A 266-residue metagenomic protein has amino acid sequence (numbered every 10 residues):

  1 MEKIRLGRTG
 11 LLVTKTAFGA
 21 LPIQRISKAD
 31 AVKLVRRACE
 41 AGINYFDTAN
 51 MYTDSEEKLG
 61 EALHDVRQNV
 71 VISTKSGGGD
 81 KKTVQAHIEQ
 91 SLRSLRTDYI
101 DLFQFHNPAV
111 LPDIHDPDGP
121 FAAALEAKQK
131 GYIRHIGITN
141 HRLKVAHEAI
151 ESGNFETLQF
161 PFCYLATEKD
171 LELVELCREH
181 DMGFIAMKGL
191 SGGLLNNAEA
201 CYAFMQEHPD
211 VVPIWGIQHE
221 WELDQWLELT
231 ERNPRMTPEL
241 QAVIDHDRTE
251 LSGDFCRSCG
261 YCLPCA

Functional and structural regions predicted by a protein language model:
M1-V70: N-terminal binding-site loop/beta-alpha segment at the start of enzyme catalytic domains that lines or forms
L6, F18, F46, L59 (+9 more regions): Conserved, mostly hydrophobic/aromatic
V13, F46, V70, T97-I100 (+3 more regions): Local beta-strand N-terminus motif with an aromatic residue
I26-A29, R36, E40, G79-I185 (+1 more regions): Glycine/proline-rich, positively charged, aromatic-decorated active-site loop/lid region on the catalytic face
C39, I43-N44, E172-A266: Structured C-terminal cap/extension of enzyme domains
T48, I138, W215: Conserved SAM-binding loop
L59-A62, A146-A149, L223-W226: Hydrophobic packing residues within well-ordered alpha-helices of enzyme cores
N69-I72, F155-C163, P234-L240: Short hydrophobic/aromatic-enriched beta-strand-loop microsegments
